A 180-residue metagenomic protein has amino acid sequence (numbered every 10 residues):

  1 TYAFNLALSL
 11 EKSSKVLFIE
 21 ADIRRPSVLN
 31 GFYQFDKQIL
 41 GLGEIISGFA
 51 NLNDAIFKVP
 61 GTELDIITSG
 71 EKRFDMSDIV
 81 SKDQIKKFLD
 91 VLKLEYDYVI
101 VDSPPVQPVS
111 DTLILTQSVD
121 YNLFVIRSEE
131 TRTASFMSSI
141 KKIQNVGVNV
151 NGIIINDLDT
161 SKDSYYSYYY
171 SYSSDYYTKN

Functional and structural regions predicted by a protein language model:
T1-N180: P-loop NTP-binding module
